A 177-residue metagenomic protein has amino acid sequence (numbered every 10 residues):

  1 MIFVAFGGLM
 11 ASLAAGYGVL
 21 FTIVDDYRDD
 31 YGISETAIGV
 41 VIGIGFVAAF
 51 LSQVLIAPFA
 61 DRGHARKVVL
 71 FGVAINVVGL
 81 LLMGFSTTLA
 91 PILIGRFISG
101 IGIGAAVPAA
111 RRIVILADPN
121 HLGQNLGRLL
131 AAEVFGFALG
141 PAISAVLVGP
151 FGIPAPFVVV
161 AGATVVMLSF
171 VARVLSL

Functional and structural regions predicted by a protein language model:
M1-G39: Helix-loop boundary and gating motifs at the non-cytosolic
D25, G136-V148: Small-residue (Gly/Pro/Ala) motifs that create kinks and tight helix-helix packing interfaces
R28-D29, F59-A60, V146-F151: Interfacial helix-cap and linker-helix signal at transmembrane-aqueous boundaries of multi-pass secondary transporters
F46-V54, F137-A138: Residue-level signature of mid-helix packing/kink "hotspots" within the transmembrane helices of 12-pass Major
L51-T87: Conserved MFS/SLC helix-loop-helix module at the cytosolic interface between two early adjacent transmembrane helices
G79, A90-I98: Paired small-residue
G95-E133: Cytoplasmic helix-loop-helix junction between adjacent transmembrane helices in 12-TM secondary transporters
A161-L177: C-terminal membrane-cytosol helix-exit motif in multi-pass small-molecule transporters
